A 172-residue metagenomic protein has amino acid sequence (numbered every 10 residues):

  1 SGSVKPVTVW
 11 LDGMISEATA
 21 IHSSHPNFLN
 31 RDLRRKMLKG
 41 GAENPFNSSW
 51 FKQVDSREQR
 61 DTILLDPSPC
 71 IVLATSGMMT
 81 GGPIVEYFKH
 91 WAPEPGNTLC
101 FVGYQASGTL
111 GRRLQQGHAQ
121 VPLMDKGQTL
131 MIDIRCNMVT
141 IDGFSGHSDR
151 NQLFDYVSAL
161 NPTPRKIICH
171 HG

Functional and structural regions predicted by a protein language model:
S1-G172: Acidic/His-rich, metal-assisted hydrolase cores and their charged scaffolds
